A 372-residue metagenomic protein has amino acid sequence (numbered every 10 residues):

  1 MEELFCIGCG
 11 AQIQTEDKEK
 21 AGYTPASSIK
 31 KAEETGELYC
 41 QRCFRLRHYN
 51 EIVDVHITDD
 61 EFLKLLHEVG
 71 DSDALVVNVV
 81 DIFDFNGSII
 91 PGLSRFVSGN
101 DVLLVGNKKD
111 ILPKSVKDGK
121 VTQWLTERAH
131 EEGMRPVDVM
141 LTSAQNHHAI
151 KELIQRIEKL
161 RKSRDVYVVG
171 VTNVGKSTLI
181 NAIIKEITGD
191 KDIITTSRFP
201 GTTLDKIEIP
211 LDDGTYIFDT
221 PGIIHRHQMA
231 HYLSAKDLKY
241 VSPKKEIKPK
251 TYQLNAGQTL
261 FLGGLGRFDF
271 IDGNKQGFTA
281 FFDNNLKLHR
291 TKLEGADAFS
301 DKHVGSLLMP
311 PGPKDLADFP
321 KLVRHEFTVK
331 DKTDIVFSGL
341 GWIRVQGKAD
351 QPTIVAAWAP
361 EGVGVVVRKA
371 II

Functional and structural regions predicted by a protein language model:
M1-L4, G8-L75, N100-L103, K109 (+1 more regions): Helix-rich effector regions associated with P-loop NTPase G domains
H56-L63, F85-F96: Amphipathic helical hotspot of TIR/SEFIR-family domains
I82-N86, D110-L112: Short acidic, S/G/P-rich loop/turn micro-motifs used as interaction or catalytic elements
G87-I90, K114-G119, H227-A230: Conserved ATPase-coupling elements of RecA-like P-loop NTPase cores
S94-D101, G189: A short alpha->loop->secondary-structure connector
L103, I111-V174, K185-D192, T196: Canonical P-loop GTPase G-domain recognition
